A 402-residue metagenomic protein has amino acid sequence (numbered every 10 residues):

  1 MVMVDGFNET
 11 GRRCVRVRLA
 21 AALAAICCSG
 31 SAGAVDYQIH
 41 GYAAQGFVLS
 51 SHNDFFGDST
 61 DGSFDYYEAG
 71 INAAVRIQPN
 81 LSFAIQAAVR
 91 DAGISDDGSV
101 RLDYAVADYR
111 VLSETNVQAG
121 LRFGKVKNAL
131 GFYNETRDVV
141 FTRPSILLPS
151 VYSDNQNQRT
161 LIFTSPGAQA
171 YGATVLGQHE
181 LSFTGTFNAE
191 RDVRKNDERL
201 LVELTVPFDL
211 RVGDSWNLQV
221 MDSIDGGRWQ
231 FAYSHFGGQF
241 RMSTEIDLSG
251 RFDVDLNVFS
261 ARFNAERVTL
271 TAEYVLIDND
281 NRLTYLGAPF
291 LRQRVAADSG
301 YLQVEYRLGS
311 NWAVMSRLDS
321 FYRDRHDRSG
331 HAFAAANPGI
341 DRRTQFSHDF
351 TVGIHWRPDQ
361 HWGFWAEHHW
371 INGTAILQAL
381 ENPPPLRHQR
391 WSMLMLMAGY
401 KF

Functional and structural regions predicted by a protein language model:
M1-V15: N-terminal secretory signal peptides that target proteins for export/translocation
A21-A22, A32: Cleavable N-terminal signal peptides
C27-S31: N-terminal signal peptide c-region/cleavage motif recognized by signal peptidases
V35-Y42, G46-L49, T60-V193, M221-D225 (+3 more regions): Outer membrane beta-barrel
G57-D58, V106-Y109, A232-F402: Outer-membrane beta-barrel pore domains
D61-G62, Q158-L161, F208-R211, S249-R251: Short Gly/Pro-enriched turn/cap motifs at secondary-structure boundaries
F64-Y66, V100, F163-S165, R211-S215 (+4 more regions): Membrane-spanning beta-strands of outer-membrane beta-barrel proteins
R199-T244: Loop-centered beta-sheet repeat module
